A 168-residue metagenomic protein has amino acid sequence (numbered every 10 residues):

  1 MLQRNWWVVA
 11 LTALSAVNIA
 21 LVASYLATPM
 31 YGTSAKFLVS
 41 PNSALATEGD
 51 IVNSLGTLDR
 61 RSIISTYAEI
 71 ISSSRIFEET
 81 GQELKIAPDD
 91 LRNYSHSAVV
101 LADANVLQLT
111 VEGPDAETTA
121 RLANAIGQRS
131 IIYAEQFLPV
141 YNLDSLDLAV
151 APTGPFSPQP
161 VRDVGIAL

Functional and structural regions predicted by a protein language model:
M1-L168: Hydrophobic and amphipathic membrane-targeting/association helices
